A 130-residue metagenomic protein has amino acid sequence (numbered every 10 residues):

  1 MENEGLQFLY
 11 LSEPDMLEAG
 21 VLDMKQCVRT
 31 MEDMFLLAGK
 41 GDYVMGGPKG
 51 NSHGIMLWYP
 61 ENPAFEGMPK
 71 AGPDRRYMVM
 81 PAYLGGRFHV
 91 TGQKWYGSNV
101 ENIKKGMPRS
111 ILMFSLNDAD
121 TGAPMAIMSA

Functional and structural regions predicted by a protein language model:
M1-A130: N-terminal ligand-binding/catalytic initiation module
